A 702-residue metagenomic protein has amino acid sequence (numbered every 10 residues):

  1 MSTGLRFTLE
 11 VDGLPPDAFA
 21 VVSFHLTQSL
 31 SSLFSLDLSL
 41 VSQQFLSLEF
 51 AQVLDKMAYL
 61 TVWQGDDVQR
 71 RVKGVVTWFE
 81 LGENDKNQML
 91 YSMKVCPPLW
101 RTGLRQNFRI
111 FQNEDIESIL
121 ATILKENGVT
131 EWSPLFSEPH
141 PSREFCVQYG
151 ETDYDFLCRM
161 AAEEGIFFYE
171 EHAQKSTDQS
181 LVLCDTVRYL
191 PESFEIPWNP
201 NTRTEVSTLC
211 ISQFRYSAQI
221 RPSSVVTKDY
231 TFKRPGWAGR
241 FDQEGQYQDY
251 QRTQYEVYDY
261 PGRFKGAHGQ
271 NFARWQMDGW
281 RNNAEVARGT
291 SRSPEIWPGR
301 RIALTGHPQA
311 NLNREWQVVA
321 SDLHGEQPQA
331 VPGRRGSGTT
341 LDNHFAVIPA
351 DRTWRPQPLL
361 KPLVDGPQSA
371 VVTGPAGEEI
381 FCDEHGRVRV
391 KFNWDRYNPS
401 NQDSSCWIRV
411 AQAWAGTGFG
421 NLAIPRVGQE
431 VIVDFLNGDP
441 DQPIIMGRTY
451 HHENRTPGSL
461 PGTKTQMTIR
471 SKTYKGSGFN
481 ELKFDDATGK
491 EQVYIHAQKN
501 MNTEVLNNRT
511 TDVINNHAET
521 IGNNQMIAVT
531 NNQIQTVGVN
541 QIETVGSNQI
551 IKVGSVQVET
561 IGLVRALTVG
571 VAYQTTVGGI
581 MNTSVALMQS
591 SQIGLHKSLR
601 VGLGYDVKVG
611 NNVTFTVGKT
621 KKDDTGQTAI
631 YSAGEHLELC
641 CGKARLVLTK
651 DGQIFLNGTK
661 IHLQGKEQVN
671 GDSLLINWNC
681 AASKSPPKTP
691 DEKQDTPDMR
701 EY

Functional and structural regions predicted by a protein language model:
M1-F19, L209-I211, D365-V371: Polar/acidic, low-complexity leader/linker segments enriched in S/T/G and N/D
D37-L48, R281-R292, W414-G420: Short alpha-helix capping/helix-loop boundary micro-motifs
L48-S133, S137, S142-C146, E171 (+3 more regions): Surface-exposed cap/loop segments at beta↔alpha junctions
Q52-V53, I296, L312, P425: Short, well-ordered loop/turn sites that connect or cap secondary structure elements
D85, E114-E131, E138, C146-A350: Extended, domain-scale alpha-helical bundle/helix-rich regions
C96-P98, N113-L135, Y258-N271, P375-D403 (+1 more regions): Glycine-rich, acidic and aromatic/proline-enriched surface loops and short helix-turn segments that act as binding
K175, S180-T186, D365-N657, H662-Q664: Structural signature for extended repeat/solenoid scaffolds and their inter-repeat hinge/linker regions, spanning
Q309-A370, M446-H452, T456-M467, K684-P687 (+1 more regions): Acidic, low-complexity/disordered segments
